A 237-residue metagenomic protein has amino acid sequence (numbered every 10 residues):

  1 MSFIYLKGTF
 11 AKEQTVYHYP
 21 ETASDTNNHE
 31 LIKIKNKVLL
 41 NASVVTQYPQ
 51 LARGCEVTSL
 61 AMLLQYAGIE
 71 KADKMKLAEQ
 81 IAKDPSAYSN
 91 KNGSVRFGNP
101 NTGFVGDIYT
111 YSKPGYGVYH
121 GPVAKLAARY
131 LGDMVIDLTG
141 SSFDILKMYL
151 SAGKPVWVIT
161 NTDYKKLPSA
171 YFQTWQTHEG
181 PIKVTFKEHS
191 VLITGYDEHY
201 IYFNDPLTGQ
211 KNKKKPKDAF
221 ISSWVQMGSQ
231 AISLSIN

Functional and structural regions predicted by a protein language model:
M1-H120, T162, A170-T177, V184: Active-site-adjacent structural segments surrounding the nucleophilic cysteine of cysteine proteases and isopeptidases
P20, D25-N27, T174-T177, I182-T185 (+1 more regions): Noncatalytic regulatory segments and standalone regulatory/sensor domains
T58-E70, Q80-D84, L126-D133, M148-A152 (+2 more regions): Structured segments of extracytoplasmic/periplasmic soluble domains in secreted or envelope-associated proteins
L63, W157-I159, L192, Y202: Soluble periplasmic/extracytoplasmic beta-strand elements of cell-envelope proteins
K71, M75-S89, M134-V135, A219 (+1 more regions): Cysteine-dependent hydrolase recognition
Q80, G140, I159-D163, G195-D197 (+1 more regions): Active-site-proximal beta-strand/loop segments in catalytic clefts of secreted hydrolases
G98-S190, L234-I236: Predominantly the structural core of cysteine protease catalytic domains
